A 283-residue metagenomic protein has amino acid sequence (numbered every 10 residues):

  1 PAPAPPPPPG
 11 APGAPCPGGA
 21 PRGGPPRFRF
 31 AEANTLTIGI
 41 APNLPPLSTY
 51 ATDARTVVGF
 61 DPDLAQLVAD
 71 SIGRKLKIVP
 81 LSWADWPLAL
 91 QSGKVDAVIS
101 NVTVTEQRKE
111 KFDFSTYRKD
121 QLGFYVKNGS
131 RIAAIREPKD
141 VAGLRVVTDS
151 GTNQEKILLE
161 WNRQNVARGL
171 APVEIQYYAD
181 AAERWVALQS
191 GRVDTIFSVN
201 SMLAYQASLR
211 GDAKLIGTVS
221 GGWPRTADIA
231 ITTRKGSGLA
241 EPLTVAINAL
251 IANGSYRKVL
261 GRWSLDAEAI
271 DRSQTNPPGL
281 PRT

Functional and structural regions predicted by a protein language model:
P7-A20, P62-S71, S130-I132, R136-T152 (+1 more regions): Extended ligand-binding regions for polar small-molecule ligands
G10, C16-N101, R262: Extracytoplasmic small-molecule ligand-binding "clamshell" domains of the periplasmic binding protein/Venus flytrap
C16-G19, G23-P26, N153-L170, L215 (+1 more regions): Ligand-binding clefts/hinges and TM-proximal coupling segments of bilobed small-molecule sensing domains
R27-R29, T56, F60-D61, R108-D120 (+2 more regions): A structural signal for short loop-to-beta-strand junctions that line the ligand-binding cleft of periplasmic/secreted
N43-P45, R55-D70, V102, G123-D180 (+1 more regions): Bilobed "Venus flytrap"/periplasmic-binding protein-like clamshell domains and structurally analogous long
Q66, K75-K139: Acidic, polar ligand-binding/catalytic clefts
D85-L88, V102-K109, I157-Q164, Q189-R225: A ligand-binding cleft/hinge motif common to bilobed small-molecule-binding domains
K119-V126, S208-N248, L265-T283: Periplasmic-binding protein-like
